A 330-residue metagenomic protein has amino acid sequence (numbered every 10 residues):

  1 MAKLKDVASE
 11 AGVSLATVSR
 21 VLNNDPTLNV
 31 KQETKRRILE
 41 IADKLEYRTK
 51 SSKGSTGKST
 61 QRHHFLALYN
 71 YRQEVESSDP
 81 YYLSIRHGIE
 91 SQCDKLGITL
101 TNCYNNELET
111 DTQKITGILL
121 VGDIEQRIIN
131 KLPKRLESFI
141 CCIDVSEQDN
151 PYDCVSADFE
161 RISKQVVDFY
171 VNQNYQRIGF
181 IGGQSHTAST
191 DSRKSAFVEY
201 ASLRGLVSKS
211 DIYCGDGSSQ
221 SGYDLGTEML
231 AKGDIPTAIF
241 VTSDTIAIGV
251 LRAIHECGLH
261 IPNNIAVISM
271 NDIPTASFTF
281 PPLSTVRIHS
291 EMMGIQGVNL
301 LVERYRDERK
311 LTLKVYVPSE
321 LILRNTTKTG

Functional and structural regions predicted by a protein language model:
M1-G57: N-terminal helix-turn-helix DNA-binding module of bacterial transcription factors
I41, G88, Q92, S192-R204 (+1 more regions): Alpha-helical structural signal in soluble globular domains
R48, H63, T116, Y175-R177 (+1 more regions): Short acidic/polar active-site loop segments enriched in Thr and Asp
T60-D168, N172, M229-A231, T245: Alpha-helical recognition/docking segments in bacterial nutrient-uptake and carbohydrate-utilization systems
H64-L68, G179, F240, I268: Short, well-ordered beta-strand segments
Q73-L83, Y104-E107, V155-Q165, I181-T227 (+4 more regions): Hinge/beta->alpha junction and helix N-cap segments in small-molecule ligand-binding domains
E228-G330: Flexible loop/turn connectors
